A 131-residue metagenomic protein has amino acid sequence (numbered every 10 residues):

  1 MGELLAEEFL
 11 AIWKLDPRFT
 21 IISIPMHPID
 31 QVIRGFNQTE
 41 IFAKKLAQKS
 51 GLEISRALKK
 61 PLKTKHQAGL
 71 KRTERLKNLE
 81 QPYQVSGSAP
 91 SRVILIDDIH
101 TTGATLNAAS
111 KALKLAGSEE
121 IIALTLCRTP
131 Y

Functional and structural regions predicted by a protein language model:
M1-I94, T102-Y131: Conserved PRPP/pyrophosphate-binding segment of the phosphoribosyltransferase/PRPP-pathway fold
D98: Active-site glycine-centered loops adjacent to acidic/histidine catalytic or metal-binding residues that shape
